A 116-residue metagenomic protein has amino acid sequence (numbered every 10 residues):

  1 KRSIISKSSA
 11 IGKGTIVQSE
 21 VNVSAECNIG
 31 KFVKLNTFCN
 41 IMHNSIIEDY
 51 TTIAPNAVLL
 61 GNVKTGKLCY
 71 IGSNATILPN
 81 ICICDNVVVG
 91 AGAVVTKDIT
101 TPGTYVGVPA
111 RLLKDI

Functional and structural regions predicted by a protein language model:
S3-V106, A110-L113: Structural signal for interior beta-strand "rungs" in well-ordered beta-sheet cores of soluble enzyme domains
